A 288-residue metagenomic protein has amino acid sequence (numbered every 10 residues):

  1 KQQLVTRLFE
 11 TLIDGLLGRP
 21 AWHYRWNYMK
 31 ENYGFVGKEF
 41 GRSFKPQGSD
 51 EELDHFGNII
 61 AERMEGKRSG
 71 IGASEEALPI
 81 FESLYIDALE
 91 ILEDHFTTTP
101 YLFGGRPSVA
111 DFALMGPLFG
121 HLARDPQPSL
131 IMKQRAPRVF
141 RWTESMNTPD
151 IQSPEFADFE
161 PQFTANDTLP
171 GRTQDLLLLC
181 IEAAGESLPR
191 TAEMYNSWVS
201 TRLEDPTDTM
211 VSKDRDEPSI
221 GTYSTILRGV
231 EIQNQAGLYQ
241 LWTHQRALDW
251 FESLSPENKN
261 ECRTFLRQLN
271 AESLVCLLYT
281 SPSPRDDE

Functional and structural regions predicted by a protein language model:
K1-I80: Internal, well-ordered alpha/beta segment that forms a basic, Gly-enriched binding/recognition surface
G72-E76, T99-F103, D125-L130: Inter-helical turn/loop segments and adjacent helix faces that build the functional surface of alpha-helical bundle
I80-T99: Short N-terminal edge-element motif at the start of the domain
L102-L122: GST superfamily/GST-like fold recognition
M115, G120-G221: Active-site/pore-lining binding-face segments in mid-to-C-terminal subdomains
E204-S273: C-terminal structured domain segments
Y279-E288: Single conserved hydrophobic/aromatic residue that forms the stacking wall/gate of nucleotide- or nucleobase-binding
